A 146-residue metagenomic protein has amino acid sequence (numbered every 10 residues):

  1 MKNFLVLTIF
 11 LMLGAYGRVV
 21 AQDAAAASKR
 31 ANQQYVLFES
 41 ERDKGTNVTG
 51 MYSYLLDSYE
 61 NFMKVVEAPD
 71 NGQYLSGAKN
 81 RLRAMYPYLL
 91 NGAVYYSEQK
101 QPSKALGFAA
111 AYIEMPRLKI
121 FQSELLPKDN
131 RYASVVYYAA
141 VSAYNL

Functional and structural regions predicted by a protein language model:
M1-A24: Bacterial Sec-dependent N-terminal signal peptides
V20, F62-L82, E114-N130, L146: Flexible helix-coil transition and linker loops at the boundaries of alpha-helical arrays
R30, L37, G92, A139-V141: Structural register within alpha-helical repeat arrays
V48, Y52-L55, P102: TPR-repeat structural position
Y52-L55, Y59-F62, A109, P116: Inward-facing hydrophobic residues that define packing positions of alpha-helical scaffold repeats
